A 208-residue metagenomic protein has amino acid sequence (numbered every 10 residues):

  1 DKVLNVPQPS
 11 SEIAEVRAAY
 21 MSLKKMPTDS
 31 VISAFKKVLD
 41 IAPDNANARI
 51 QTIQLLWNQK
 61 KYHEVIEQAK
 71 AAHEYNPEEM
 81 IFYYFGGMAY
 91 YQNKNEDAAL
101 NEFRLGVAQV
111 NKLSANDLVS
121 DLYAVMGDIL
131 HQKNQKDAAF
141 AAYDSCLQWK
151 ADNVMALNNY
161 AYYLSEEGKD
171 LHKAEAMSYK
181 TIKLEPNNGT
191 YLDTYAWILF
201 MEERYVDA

Functional and structural regions predicted by a protein language model:
I13-A14, A48, F82, A115-N116 (+3 more regions): TPR alpha-solenoid repeat register
V16-R17, Q51, F85, V125 (+2 more regions): Canonical tetratricopeptide repeat
A19-Y20, Q54, M88, D128 (+2 more regions): Residue-level recognition of tetratricopeptide repeat
L23-K24, N58-Q59, Q92, V125 (+3 more regions): Register position in tetratricopeptide repeats
P27-T28, Y62, E96, K136 (+2 more regions): TPR-repeat structural position
